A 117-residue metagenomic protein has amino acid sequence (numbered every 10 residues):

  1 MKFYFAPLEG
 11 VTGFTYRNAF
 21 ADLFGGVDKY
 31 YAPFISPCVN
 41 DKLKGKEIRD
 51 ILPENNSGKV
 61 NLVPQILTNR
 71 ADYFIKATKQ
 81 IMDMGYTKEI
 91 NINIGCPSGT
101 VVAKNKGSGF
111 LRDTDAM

Functional and structural regions predicted by a protein language model:
M1-Y4: Extreme N-terminal starter segment of soluble prokaryotic enzymes
A6-E9, A32-P33, G99, S108-G109: Flexible, active-site-adjacent loop/turn segments at secondary-structure boundaries
L8-Q80, M84: Glycine-rich, positively charged N-terminal anion/phosphate-binding segment
V60-M117: Active-site beta->alpha loop and helix N-cap motifs at the rims of alpha/beta catalytic domains
